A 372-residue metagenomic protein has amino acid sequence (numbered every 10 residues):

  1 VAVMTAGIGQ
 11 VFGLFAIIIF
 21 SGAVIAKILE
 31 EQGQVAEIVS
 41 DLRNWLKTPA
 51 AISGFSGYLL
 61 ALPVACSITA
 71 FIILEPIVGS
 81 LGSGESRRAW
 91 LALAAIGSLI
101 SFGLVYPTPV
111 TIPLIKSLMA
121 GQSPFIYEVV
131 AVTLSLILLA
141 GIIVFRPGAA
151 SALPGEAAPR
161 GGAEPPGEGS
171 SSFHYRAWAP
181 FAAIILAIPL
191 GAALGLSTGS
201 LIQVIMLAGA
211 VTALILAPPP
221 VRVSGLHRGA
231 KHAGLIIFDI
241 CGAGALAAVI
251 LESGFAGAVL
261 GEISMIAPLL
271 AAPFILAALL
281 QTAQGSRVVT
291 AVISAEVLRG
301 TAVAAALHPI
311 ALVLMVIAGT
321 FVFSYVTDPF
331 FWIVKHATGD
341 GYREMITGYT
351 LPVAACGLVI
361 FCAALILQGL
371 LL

Functional and structural regions predicted by a protein language model:
V1-I17, P147-G148, L153-A248, E252 (+1 more regions): Hydrophobic transmembrane alpha-helices of multi-pass small-molecule transporters
G13-F15, A26-G33, A61-L74, I100-T108 (+3 more regions): Short helix-coil transition sites and intra-membrane helix breaks within transmembrane domains of multi-pass
I18-G22, W45-I77, I266-A305, P309 (+1 more regions): Hydrophobic alpha-helical transmembrane segments of multi-pass integral membrane proteins, predominantly secondary
I19-V24, G57-A61, A131-F145, A177-A193 (+5 more regions): Hydrophobic core segments of alpha-helical transmembrane domains in multi-pass membrane transport and ion-translocation
A23, E37-I38, I68-G82, P107-M119 (+2 more regions): Re-entrant/interfacial helical elements at transmembrane boundaries that shape and gate the permeation pathway
V39-D41, L251-A267, L298-T301, A305: Membrane-interface interhelical connector segments
Y58-L59, A94-F102, E128-L134, A267 (+4 more regions): Transmembrane helix-bundle signature of multi-pass membrane transporters/permeases
S80-Y175, F331-L367: Membrane-core helix-loop-helix motifs of multi-pass transport proteins
